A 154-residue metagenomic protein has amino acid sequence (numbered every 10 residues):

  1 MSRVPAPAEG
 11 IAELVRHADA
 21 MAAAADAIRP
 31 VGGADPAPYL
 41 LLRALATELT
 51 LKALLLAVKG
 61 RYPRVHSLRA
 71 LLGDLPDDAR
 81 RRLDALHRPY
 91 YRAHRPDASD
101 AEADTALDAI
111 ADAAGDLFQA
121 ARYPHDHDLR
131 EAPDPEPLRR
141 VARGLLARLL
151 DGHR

Functional and structural regions predicted by a protein language model:
M1-I11, V15, K59-R154: Long, charged low-complexity segments
M1-L41, L54-V58: Charged alpha-helical initiation segments
E48-L49: Conserved beta-strand->loop/alpha-helix structural units within folded catalytic cores of enzymes with alpha/beta
